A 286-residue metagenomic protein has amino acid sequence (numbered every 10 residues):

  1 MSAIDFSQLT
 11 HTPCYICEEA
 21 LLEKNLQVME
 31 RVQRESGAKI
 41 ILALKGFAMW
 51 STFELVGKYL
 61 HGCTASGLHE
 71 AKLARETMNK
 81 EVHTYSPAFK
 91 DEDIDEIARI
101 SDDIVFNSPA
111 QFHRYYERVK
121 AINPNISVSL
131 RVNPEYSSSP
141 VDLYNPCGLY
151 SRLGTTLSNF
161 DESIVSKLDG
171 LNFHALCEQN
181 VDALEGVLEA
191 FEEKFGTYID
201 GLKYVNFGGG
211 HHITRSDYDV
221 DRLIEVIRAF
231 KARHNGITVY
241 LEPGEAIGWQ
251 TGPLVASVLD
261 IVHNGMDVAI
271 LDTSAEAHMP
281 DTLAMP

Functional and structural regions predicted by a protein language model:
M1-I16: Generic N-terminal amphipathic, Lys/Arg-enriched alpha-helix
L21, E70, Q111, E135 (+5 more regions): Short, glycine-/Ser/Thr-/acidic-enriched flexible segments
L22-N25, M29: Alpha-helical packing segments of well-folded alpha/beta enzyme cores
A38-Y204, V226-A229, R233: Active-site-proximal beta-alpha core segment in soluble small-molecule metabolic enzymes
L44, A175-L176, V205-T214, P243-A246: Glycine-rich beta-strand-to-loop/alpha-helix junction loops that act as flexible
N180-G186, T214-L223, Q250-A256, D260: Short glycine/threonine-rich loop-to-helix capping motif typified by GTGT followed within a few residues by an Asp-Pro
V226, Y240-P286: Charged (often Lys/Glu-rich) extended helix/loop segments that serve as interaction or gating elements
